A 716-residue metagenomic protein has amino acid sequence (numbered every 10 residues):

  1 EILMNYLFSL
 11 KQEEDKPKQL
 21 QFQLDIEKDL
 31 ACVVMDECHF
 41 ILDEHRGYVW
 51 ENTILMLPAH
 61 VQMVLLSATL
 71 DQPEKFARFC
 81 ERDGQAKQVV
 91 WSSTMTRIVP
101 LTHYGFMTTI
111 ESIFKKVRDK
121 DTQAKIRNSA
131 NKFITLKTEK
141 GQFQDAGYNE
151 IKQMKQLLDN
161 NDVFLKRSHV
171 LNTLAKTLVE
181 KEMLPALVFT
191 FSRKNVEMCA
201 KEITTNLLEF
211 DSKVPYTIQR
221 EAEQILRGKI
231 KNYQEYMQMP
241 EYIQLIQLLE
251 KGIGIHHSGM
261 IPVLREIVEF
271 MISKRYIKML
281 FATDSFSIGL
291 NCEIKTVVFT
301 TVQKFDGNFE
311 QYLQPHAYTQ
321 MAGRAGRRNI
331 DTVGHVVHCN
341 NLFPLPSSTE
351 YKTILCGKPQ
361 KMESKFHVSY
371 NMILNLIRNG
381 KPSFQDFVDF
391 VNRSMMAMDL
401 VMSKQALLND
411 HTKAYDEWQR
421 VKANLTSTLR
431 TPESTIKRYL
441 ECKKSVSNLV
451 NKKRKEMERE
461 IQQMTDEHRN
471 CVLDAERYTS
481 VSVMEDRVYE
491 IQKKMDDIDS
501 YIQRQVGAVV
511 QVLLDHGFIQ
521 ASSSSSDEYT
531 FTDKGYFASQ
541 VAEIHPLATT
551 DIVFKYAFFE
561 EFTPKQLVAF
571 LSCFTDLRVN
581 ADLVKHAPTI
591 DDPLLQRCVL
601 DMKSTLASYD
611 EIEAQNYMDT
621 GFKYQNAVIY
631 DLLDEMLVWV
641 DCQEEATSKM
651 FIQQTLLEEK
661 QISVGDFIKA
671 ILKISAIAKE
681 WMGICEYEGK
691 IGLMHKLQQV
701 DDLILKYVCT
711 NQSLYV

Functional and structural regions predicted by a protein language model:
E1-Y6, K166, G254-R265, T283-I288: Conserved helicase motor
I2-V64: SF2 helicase catalytic motif II
M4, C38-L42, G254, S287 (+2 more regions): Catalytic acidic motif of RecA-like/P-loop NTPases
D29-C32, H60-V64, L184-L187, G252 (+2 more regions): Loop/turn-to-beta-strand initiation segments
L55, A59-V64, T69-E202, G254 (+1 more regions): Conserved interdomain linker/interface between the two RecA-like ATPase lobes of SF2 helicase motors
L171-N172, F189, R193-M279, E310-H316 (+4 more regions): Conserved C-terminal RecA-like helicase domain
L249-E250, G254, G259-P262, F270-I277 (+2 more regions): Non-catalytic terminal extensions of ATP-dependent helicases
C292, T296-D306, Q311-K352: Conserved segment of the helicase C-terminal RecA-like domain
